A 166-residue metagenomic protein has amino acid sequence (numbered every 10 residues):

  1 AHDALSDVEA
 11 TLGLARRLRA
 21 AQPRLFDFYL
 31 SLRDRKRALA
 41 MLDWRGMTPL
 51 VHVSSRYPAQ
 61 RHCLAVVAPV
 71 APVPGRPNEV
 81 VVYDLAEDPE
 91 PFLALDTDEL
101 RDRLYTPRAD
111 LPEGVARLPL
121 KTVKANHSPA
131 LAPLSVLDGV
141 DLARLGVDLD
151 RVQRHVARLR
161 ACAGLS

Functional and structural regions predicted by a protein language model:
A1-S166: DEDD superfamily 3′-5′ metal-dependent exonuclease/proofreading module
